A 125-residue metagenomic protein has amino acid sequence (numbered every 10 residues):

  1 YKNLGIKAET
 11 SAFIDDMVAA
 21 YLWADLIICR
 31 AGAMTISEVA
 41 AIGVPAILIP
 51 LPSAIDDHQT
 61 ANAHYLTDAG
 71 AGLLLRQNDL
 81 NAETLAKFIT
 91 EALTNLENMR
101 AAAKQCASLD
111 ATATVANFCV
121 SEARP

Functional and structural regions predicted by a protein language model:
Y1-P125: Nucleotide-activated sugar donor-binding and catalytic core shared by glycosyltransferases and related lipid-linked
